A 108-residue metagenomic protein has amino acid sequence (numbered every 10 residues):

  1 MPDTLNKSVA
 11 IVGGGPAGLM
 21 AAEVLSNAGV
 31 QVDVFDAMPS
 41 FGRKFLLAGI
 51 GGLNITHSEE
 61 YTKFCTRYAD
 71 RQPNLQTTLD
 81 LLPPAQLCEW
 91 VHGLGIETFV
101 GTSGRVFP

Functional and structural regions predicted by a protein language model:
P2-A17, D33: Beta1/beta-strand and adjacent pyrophosphate-binding region of the FAD-binding site in flavoprotein oxidoreductases
A10, S26-I50: Glycine-rich FAD pyrophosphate-binding loop
G18, F41, T62: Flexible, glycine-rich phosphate/dinucleotide-binding loops and adjacent beta-alpha linkers at cofactor/substrate
G52-S103: Glycine-rich active-site loop/strand segments that organize a redox cofactor
R105-P108: P-loop NTPase switch module centered on the Walker A-proximal segment
